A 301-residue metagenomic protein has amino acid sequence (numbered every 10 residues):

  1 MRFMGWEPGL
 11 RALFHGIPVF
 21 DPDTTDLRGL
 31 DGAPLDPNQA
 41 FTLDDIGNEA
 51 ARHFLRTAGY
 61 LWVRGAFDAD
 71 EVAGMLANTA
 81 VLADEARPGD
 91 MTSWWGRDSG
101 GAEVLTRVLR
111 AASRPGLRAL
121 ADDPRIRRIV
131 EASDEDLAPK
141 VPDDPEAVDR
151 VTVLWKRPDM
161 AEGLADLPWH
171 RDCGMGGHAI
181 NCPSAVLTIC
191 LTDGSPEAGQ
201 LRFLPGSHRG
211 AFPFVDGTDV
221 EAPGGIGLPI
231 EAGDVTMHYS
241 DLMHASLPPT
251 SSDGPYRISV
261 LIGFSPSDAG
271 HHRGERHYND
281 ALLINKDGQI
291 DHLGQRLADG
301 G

Functional and structural regions predicted by a protein language model:
F3, G9-A40, M237, L242-G301: Non-heme Fe(II)/2-oxoglutarate
F3-T57, R64-W169: Non-heme Fe(II)-dependent double-stranded beta-helix
A69, M175, M243-H244: Glycine-rich nucleotide phosphate-binding loop and flanking beta-alpha elements of Rossmann-like dinucleotide-binding
S113-A119, A222-I226, S246-P248: Active-site rim elements
V153, L187-I189, V260-F264: A structural signal for short, well-ordered beta-strand segments
E162-P229, A269-Y278: Catalytic core of non-heme Fe(II) oxygenases with the double-stranded beta-helix
